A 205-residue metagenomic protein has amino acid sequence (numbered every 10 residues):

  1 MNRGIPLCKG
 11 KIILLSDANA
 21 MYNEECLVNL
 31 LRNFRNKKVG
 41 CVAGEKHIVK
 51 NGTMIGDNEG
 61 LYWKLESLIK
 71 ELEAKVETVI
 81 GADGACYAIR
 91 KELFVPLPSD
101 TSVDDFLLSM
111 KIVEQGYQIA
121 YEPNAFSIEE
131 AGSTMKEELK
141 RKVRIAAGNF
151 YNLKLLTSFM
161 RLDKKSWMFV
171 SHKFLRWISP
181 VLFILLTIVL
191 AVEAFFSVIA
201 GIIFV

Functional and structural regions predicted by a protein language model:
M1, N19, I69, I112: Residue-level signature of catalytic and energy-coupling elements of molecular machines, predominantly ATP/GTP-dependent
N2-I12: Active-site nucleotide-sugar/metal-binding loop of Leloir-type enzymes
P6, A20, I80, Y87 (+2 more regions): Residues that recognize and position ribonucleotide moieties
G10-K11, S16, E24-T101: Long helical/loop segments within the catalytic core of UDP-sugar-dependent glycosyltransferases, especially the large
F34-L65, D100-D104, L108-V170: Catalytic donor/gating beta->alpha subdomain of glycosyltransferases that bind UDP-sugars
K70, S171-L175: Alpha-helical membrane-interface segments at transmembrane helix boundaries
R176-V205: Membrane-embedded multi-pass helical conduit in multi-pass membrane proteins, especially envelope-biosynthetic
